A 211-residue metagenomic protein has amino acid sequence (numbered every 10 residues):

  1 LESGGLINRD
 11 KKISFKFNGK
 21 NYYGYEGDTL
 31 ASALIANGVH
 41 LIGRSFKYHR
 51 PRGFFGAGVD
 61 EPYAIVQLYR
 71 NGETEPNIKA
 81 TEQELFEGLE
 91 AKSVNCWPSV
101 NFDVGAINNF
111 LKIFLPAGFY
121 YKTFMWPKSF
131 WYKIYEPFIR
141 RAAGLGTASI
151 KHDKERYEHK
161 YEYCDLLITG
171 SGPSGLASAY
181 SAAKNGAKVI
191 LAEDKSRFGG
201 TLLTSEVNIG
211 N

Functional and structural regions predicted by a protein language model:
L1-I13, F17-E26, N37-L68, P76: Ubiquitin-like/PB1-type beta-grasp interaction modules and other compact soluble beta-rich domains
T29-A31: Short, structural beta-strand-to-alpha-helix junction motif
L34: Carbohydrate-associated surface elements
F46, P51-L167, N185: Fe-S ferredoxin-like electron-transfer domains and their immediately adjacent linker/connector regions across
F46-K47, P173, D194-R197, V207: Short, ordered loop/turn segments at secondary-structure junctions
K160-L191: N-terminal Rossmann-like FAD-binding beta1-loop-alpha1 element of flavoenzymes
K184-T204: Glycine-rich FAD pyrophosphate-binding loop
L203-N211: N-terminal glycine-rich dinucleotide-binding loop that anchors FAD/FMN and/or NAD(P) in oxidoreductases
